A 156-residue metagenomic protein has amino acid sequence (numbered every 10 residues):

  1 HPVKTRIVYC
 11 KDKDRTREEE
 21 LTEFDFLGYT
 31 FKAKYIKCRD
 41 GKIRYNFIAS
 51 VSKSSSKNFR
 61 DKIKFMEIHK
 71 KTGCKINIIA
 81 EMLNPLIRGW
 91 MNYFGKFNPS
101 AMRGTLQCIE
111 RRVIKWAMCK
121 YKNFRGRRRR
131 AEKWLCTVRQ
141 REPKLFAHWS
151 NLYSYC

Functional and structural regions predicted by a protein language model:
H1-C156: Non-catalytic terminal/accessory segments
